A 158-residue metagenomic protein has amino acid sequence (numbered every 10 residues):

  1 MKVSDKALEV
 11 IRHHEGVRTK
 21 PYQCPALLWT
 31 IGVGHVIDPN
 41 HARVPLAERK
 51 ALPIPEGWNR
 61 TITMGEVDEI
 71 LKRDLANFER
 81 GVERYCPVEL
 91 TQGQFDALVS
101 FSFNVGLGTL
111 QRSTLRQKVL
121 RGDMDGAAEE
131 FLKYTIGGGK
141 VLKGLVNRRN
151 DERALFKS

Functional and structural regions predicted by a protein language model:
M1-K20, C24-L27, V33-P39, I54 (+4 more regions): Long, amphipathic alpha-helical surface segments
I11, Q94-S102, E130-L132: Short alpha-helical scaffolding segments that buttress acidic/His motifs in well-ordered protein cores
A42-V44: Intrinsically disordered, low-complexity activation-like regions
A47-T61: Acidic/histidine-rich, surface-exposed loop or edge segments in extracytoplasmic proteins
